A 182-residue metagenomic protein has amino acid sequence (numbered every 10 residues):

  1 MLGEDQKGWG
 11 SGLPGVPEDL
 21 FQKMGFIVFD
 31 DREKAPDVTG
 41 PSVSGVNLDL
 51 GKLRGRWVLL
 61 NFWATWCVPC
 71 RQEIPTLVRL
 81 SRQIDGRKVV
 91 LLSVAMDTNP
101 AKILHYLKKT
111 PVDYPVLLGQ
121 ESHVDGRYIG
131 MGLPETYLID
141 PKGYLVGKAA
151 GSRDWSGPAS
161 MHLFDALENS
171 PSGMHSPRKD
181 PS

Functional and structural regions predicted by a protein language model:
M1-D37, S176-S182: N-terminal targeting signals for export/organelle localization
D31-R32, D37-V58: A short beta-strand-turn-helix
V38, L53, F62-W63, Y106 (+2 more regions): Conserved hydrophobic/aromatic "anchor" residues that stabilize well-ordered secondary structure elements
L53-R56, G86, V112-D113, G130-M131: Active-site acidic short loop of glycosyltransferases
R54, F62-R79: Conserved redox-active cysteine motifs that mediate thiol-disulfide chemistry, especially di-cysteine Cys-X(1-2)-Cys
L59-N61, L91-S93, L138: Hydrophobic beta-strand core positions in alpha/beta domains
R71-T110, Q120-R127, P177-P181: Structural microenvironment flanking redox-active thiols in thiol-disulfide oxidoreductases
H105-D113, L118-E168: Thiol/disulfide oxidoreductase modules built on the thioredoxin-like
